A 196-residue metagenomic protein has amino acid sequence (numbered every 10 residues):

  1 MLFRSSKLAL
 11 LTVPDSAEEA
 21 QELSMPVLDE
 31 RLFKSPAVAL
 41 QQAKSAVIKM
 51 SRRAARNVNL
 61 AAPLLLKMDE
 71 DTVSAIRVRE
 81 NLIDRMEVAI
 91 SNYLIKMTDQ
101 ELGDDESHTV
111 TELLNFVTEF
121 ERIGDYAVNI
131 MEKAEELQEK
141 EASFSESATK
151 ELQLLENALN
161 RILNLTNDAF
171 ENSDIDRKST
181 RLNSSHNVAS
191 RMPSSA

Functional and structural regions predicted by a protein language model:
M1-L2, A196: Low-complexity/repetitive intrinsically disordered segments
F3-R181, V188: Cytosolic, long alpha-helical scaffolding segments
L182-A196: Short "domain-exit" segments at the C-terminal end of structured domains
